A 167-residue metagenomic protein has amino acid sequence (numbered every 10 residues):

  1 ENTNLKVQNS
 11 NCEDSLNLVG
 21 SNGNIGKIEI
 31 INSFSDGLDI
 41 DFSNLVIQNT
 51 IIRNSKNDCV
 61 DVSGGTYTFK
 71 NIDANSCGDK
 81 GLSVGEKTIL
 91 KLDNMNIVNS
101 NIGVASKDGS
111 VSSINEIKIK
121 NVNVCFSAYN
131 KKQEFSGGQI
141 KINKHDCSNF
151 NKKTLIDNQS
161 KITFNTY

Functional and structural regions predicted by a protein language model:
E1-Y167: Extracellular beta-rich repeat passengers
